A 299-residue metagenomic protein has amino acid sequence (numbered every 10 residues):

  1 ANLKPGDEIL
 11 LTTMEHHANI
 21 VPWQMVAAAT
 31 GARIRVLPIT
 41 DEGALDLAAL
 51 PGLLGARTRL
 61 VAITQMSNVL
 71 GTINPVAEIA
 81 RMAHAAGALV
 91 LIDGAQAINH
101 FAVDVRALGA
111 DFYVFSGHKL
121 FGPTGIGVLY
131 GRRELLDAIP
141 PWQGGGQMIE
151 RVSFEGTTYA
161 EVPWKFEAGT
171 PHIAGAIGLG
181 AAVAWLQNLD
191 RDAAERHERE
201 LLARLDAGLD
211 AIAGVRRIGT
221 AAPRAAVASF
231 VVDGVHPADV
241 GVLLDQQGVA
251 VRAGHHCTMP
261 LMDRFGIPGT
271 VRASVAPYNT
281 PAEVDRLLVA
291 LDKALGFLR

Functional and structural regions predicted by a protein language model:
A1-R299: Pyridoxal 5′-phosphate
